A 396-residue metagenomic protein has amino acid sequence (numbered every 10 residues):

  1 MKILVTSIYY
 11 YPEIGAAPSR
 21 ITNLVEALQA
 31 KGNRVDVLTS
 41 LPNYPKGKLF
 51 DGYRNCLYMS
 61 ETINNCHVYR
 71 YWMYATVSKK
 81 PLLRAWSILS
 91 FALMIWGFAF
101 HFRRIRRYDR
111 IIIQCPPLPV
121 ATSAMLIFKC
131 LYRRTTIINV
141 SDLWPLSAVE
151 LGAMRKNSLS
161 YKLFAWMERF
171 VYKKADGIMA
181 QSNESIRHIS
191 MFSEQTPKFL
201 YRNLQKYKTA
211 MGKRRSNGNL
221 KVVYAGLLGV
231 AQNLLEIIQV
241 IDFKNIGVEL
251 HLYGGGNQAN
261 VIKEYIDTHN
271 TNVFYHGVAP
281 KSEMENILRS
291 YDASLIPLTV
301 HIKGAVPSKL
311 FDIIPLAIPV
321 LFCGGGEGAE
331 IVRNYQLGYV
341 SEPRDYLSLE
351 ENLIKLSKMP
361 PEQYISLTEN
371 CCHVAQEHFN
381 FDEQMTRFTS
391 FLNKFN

Functional and structural regions predicted by a protein language model:
M1-T62, Q239-N245: N-terminal subdomain of nucleotide-sugar transferases
F100, R107, P119-T122, L126-Y132 (+1 more regions): Membrane-proximal helix-turn-helix segments that form the acceptor-binding/catalytic region of lipid-linked
P145, S158-G212, V273: Donor nucleotide-sugar binding/catalytic pocket of nucleotide-sugar-dependent glycosyltransferases
Q205, R214-Q232, I238-I241, H251 (+1 more regions): Conserved donor-binding/catalytic core segment of Leloir-type glycosyltransferases
N219, V248-H251, N260-E285: Nucleotide-activated donor-binding/catalytic signature segment of Leloir-type glycosyltransferases, i.e., the conserved
Q232, P280-I287, D292-I314, L321-I331: Nucleotide-sugar-dependent
A329-K355: Change "using UDP/GDP/dTDP sugars" to "using nucleotide sugars
R344, S348, P361-N393: A charged, aromatic-enriched C-terminal amphipathic alpha-helix characteristic of glycosyltransferases across folds
